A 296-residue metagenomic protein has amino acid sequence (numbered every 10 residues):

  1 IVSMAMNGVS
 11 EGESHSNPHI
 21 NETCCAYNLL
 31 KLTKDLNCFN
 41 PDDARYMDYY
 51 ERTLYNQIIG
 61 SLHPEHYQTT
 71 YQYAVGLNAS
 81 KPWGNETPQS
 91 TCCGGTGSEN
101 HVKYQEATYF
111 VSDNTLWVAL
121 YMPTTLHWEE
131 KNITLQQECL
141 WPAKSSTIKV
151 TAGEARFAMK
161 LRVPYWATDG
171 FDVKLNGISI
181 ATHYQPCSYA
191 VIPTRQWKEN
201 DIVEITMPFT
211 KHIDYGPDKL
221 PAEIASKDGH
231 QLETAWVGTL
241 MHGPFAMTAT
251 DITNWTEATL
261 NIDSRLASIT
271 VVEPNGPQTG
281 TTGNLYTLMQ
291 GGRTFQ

Functional and structural regions predicted by a protein language model:
I1-Y27, G84-T96: Solvent-exposed loop and edge beta-strand segments that line ligand/cofactor-binding and catalytic clefts
P18-N37, G94-Y104, F209: Well-ordered alpha-helical segments within folded domains of soluble proteins
L36-D48: Structural helix-adjacent loops and short alpha-helical linkers that scaffold large soluble proteins
M47-N56, S61-K149, Q185, T206-Q296: C-terminal beta-rich recognition modules with glycine/proline-rich loops and embedded aromatic residues
K149, A155-Y165: Surface-exposed beta-strand/loop patches in extracellular or lumenal glycoproteins
F157-K160, I192-T210: C-terminal beta-strand-rich structural cap/linker in extracellular carbohydrate-active enzymes
F157-M159, D169-F171, F245: Short beta-strand/loop motifs in extracellular/secreted proteins, especially within beta-sandwich accessory domains
T168-P193, I213-P221: Solvent-exposed beta-strand/loop surfaces of large extracellular or lumenal domains
